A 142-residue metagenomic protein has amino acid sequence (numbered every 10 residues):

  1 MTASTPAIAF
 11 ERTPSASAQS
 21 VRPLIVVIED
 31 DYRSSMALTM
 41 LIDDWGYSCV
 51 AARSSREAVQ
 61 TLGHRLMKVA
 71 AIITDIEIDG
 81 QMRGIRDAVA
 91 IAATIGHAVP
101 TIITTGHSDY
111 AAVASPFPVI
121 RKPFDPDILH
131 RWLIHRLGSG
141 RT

Functional and structural regions predicted by a protein language model:
M1-V26, D30-R33, T39, K68 (+5 more regions): Non-catalytic signal-transmission and effector/linker regions of two-component phosphorelay proteins
L24, S48, P100: Residues at the starts of beta-strands that form the adenosine-phosphate
Y32-A51: Two-component/phosphorelay signaling modules centered on CheY-like receiver
R33, E57, R83: Residue-level recognition of oxygen-bearing side chains
T39, A51-A71: Acidic, metal-coordinating helix/loop segments flanking the phosphotransfer/catalytic sites of two-component signaling
V69, I73-A92: Conserved phosphotransfer microenvironments
I102-T105: Hydrophobic/aromatic residues positioned on beta-strands within the core alpha/beta folds
D109-A111: Conserved H-loop
